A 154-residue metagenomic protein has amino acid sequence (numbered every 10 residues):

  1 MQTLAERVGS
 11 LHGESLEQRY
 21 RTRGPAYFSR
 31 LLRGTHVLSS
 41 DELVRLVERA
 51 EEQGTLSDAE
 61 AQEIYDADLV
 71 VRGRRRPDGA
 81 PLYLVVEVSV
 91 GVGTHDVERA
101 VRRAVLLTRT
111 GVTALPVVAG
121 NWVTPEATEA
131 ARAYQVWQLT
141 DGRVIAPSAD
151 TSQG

Functional and structural regions predicted by a protein language model:
M1-L31: Amphipathic, low-proline, heptad-repeat alpha-helices and/or compositionally biased low-complexity charged/polar-rich
G24, Y65-G73, P77-D96, A100-V105: Conserved catalytic cores of phosphodiester-cleaving nucleases, focusing on short active-site segments
T35-R45, W137-Q138, T151-G154: N-terminal capping/linker segments that flank leucine-rich repeat
H36-G79: Active-site metal-binding core of divalent-cation-utilizing nuclease and nuclease-like domains
L84, L115-V117: A structural signal for isolated positions on well-ordered beta-strands in alpha/beta enzyme cores
V105-T113: Arginine/glycine-rich "motif VI" loop of SF2 helicases in the C-terminal RecA-like domain
R109, V117-G154: Domain-level recognition of nuclease-like catalytic cores that cleave nucleotide substrates
